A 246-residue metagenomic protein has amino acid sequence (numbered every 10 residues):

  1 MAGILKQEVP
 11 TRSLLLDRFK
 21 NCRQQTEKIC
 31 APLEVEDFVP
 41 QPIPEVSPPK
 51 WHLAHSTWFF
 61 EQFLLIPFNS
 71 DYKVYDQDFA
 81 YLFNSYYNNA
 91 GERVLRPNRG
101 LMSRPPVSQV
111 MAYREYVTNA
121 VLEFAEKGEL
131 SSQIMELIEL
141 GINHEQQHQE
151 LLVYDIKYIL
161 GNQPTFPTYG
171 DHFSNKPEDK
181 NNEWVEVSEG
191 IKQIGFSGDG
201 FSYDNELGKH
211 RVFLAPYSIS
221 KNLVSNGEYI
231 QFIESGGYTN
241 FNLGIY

Functional and structural regions predicted by a protein language model:
M1-D17: Basic/polar N-terminal segments that are highly enriched at the extreme N-terminus, encompassing both cleavable
A2, L14, E27-L33, D37 (+3 more regions): Extended beta-strand/loop cores of jelly-roll/beta-sandwich
P42: Family-specific functional hotspots in central-to-late sequence segments
